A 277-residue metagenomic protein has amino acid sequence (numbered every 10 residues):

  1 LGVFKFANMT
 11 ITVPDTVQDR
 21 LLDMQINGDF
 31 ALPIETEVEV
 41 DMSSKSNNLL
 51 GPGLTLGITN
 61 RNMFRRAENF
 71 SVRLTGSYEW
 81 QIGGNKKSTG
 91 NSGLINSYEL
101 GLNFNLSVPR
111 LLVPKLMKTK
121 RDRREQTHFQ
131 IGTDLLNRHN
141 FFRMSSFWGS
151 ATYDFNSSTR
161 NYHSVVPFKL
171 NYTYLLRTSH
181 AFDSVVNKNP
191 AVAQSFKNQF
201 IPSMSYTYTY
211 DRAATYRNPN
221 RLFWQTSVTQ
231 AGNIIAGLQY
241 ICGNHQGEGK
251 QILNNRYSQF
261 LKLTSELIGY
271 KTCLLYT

Functional and structural regions predicted by a protein language model:
L1, A7-M9, Q18, P33-E37 (+1 more regions): Transmembrane beta-strand segments of outer-membrane beta-barrel domains in Gram-negative and organellar OMPs
L1-S43, G57, T75, W80 (+1 more regions): Periplasmic polypeptide-binding modules associated with outer-membrane biogenesis and secretion
M24-D29, G53, A181-V185: Short low-complexity stretches enriched in small and charged residues
D29-L32, G57-R66, G149-F155: C-terminal, active-site-flanking charged/polar segments
A31-P33, M63-F64, S77, A231-N233: Short connector loops/turns at beta-strand edges and beta->alpha or beta->beta junctions
S46-L106, L111-L116: Outer-membrane beta-barrel translocator/receptor signature
